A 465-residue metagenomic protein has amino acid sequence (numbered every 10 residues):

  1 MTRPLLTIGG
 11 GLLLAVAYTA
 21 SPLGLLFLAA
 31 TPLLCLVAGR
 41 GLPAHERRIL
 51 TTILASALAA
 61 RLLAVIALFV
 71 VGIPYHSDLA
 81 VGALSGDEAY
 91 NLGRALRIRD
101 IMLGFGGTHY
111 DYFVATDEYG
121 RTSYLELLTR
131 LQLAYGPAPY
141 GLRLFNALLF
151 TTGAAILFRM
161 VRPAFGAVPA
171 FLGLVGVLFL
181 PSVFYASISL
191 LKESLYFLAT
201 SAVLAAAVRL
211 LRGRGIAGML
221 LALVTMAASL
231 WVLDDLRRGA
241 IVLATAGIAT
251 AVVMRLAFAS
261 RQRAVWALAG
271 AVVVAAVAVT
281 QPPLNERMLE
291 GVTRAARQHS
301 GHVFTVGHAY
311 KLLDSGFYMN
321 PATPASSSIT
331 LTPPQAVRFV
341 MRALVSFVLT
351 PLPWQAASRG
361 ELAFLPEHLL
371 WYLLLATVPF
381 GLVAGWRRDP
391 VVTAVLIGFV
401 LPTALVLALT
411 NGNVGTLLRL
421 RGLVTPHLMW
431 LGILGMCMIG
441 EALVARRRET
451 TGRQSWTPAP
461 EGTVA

Functional and structural regions predicted by a protein language model:
G11-A17, F184-Y185, A206, L220-R238 (+3 more regions): Membrane-interface alpha helices of multi-pass inner-membrane proteins
C35-V37, A343, F347-P353, E361-P390: Hydrophobic, aromatic-rich transmembrane alpha-helices and their immediate juxtamembrane boundary segments
H45-T52, G215-L223, L256-V272: Membrane-interfacial entry segments at the cytosolic side of transmembrane helices
D87-P137, A343: Short hydrophobic/aromatic helix or loop-helix immediately within or flanking a transmembrane segment in polytopic
P137-Y140, L157-F179: Transmembrane-helix signature of polytopic, membrane-embedded enzymes that assemble or transfer cell-envelope glycans
L144-A164, L373-F380: Transmembrane-helix motifs of polytopic, lipid-linked glycan transferases
P163, G213-L221, R261-Q262, A357 (+2 more regions): Membrane-interface helix-loop-helix junctions at transmembrane boundaries of multi-pass membrane enzymes, predominantly
I188-L195: Short acidic/glycine- and proline-prone juxtamembrane loop motifs at membrane-interface regions of multi-pass membrane
